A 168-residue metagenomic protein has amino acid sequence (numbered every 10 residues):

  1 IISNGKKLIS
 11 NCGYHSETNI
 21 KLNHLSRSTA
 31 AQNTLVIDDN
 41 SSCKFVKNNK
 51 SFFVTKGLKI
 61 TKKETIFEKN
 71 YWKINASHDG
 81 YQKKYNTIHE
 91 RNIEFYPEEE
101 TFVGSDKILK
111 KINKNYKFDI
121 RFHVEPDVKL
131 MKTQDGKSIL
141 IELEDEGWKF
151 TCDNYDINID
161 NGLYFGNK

Functional and structural regions predicted by a protein language model:
I1-S10, Y14: Carbohydrate-active enzyme catalytic cores, enriched for enzymes that act on polyanionic acidic polysaccharides
Y14-K168: CBM-like, beta-strand-rich accessory domains located in the C-terminal region of large, secreted polysaccharide-active
